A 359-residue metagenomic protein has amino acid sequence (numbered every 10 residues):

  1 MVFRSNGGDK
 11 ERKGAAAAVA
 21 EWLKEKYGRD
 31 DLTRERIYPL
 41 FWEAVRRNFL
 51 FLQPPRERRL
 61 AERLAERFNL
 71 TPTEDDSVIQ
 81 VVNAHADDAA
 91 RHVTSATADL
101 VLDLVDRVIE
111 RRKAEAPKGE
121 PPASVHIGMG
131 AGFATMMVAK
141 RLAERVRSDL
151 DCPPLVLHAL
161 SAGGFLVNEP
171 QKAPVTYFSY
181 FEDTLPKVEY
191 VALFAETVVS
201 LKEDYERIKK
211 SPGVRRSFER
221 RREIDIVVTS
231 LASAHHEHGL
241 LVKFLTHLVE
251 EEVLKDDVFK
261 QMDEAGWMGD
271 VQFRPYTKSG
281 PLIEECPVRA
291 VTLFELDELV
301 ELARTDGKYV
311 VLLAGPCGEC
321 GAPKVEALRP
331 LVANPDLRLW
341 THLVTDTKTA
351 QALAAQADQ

Functional and structural regions predicted by a protein language model:
M1-S5: Short alpha-helical "packing" element that flanks the helix-turn-helix/winged-helix DNA-binding module
K10-E66, S95-K118, G163-Q359: Conserved phosphate- and dinucleotide-binding cores of soluble alpha/beta proteins, encompassing both enzyme active
L64-D87: Generic N-terminal amphipathic, Lys/Arg-enriched alpha-helix
D76-Q80, V156, E189-V191, R274: Conserved beta-strand segments of alpha/beta enzyme cores
Q80-V82, S124-A131, H158-G163, Y309-V311: Short glycine-rich or small-residue beta-strand-to-loop segments that form or flank ligand, phosphate, metal/Fe-S
H85-A98: A glycine-rich, Thr/Ser-enriched phosphate-binding loop motif common to dinucleotide/cofactor-binding enzymes
P122-S124, M137-T184: Active-site histidine-anchored catalytic micro-motif
I127-A134, T345-T347: Glycine-rich beta-strand-to-loop/alpha-helix junction loops that act as flexible
